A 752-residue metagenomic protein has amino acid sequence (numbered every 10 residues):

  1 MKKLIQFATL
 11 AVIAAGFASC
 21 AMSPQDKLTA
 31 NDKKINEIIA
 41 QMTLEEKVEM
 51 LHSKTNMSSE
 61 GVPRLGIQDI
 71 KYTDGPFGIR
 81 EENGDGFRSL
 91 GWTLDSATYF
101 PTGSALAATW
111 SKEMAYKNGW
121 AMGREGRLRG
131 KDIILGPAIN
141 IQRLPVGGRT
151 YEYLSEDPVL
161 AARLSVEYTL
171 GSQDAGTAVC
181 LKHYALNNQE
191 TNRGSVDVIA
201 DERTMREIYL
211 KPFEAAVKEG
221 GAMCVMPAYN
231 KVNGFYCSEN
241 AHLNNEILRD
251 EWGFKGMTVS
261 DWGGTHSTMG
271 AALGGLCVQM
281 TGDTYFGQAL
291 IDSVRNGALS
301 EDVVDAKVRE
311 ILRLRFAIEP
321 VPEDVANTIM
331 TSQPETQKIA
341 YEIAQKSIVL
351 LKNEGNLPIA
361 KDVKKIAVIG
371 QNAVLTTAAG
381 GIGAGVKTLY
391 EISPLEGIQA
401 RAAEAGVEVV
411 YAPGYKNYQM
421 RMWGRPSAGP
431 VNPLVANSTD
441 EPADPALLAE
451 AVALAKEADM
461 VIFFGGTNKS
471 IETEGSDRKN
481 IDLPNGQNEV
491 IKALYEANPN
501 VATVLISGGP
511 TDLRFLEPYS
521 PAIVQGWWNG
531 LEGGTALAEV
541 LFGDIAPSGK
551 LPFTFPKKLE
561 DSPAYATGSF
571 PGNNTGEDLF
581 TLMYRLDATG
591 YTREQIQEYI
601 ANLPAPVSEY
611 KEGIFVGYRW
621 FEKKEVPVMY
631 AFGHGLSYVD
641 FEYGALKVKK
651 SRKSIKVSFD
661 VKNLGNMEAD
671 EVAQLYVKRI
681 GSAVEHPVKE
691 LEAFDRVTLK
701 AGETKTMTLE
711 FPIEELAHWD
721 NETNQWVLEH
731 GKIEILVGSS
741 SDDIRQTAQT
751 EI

Functional and structural regions predicted by a protein language model:
M1-A30: Bacterial Sec-dependent N-terminal signal peptides
K3-F7, G126, T747: Intrinsic disorder/low-complexity segments enriched in polar/small residues
S19-N721, Q725-D742, Q749-I752: Glycoside hydrolase catalytic-domain context in secreted enzymes
